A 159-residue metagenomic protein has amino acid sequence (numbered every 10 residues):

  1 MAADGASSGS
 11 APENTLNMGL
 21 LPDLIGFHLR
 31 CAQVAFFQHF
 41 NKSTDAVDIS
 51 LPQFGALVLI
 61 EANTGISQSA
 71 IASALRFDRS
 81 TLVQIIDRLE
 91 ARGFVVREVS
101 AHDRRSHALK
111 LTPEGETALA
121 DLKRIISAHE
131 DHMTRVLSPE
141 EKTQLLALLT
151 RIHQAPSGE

Functional and structural regions predicted by a protein language model:
M1-V47: N-terminal leader segment of winged-helix/HTH proteins
A3-D4, S8, F37, D87-T150: Charged, amphipathic alpha-helical coiled-coil/dimerization segments
H28, A35, H39, G55-V58 (+2 more regions): Pre-recognition alpha-helix immediately N-terminal to the DNA-recognition helix within helix-turn-helix or winged-helix
P52-F54, S80: Key DNA-contact positions within bacterial/archaeal DNA-binding proteins
L59, A74, R92: Residues within the alpha-helical elements of helix-turn-helix
N63-S67: Short capping segments at the starts of secondary-structure elements
Q68-S69, S80, D87, H107: Residues within helix-turn-helix
